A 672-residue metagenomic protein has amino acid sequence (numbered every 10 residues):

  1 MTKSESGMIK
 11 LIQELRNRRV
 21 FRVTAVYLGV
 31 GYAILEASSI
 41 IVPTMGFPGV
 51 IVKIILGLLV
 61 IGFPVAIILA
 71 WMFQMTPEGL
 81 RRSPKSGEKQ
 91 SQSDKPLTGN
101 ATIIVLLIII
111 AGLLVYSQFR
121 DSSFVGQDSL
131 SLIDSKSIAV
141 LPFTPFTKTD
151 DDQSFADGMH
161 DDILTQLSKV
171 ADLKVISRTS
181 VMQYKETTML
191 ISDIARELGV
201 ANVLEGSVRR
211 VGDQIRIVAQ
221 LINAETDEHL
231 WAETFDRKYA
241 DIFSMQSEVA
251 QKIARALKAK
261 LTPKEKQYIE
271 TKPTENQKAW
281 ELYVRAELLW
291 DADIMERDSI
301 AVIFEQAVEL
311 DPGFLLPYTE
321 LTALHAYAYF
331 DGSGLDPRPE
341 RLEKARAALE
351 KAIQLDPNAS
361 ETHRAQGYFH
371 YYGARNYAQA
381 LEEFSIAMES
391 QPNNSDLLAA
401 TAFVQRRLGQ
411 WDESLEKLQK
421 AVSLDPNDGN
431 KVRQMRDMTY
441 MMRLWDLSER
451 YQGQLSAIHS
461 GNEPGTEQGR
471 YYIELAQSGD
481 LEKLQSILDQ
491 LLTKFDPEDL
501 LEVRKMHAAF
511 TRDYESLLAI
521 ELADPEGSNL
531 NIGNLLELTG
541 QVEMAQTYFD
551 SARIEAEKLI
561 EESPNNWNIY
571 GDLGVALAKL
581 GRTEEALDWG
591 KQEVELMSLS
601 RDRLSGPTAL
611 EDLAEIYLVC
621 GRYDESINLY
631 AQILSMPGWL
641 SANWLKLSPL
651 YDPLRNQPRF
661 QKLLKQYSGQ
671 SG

Functional and structural regions predicted by a protein language model:
M1-R120: An N-terminal, helix-rich hydrophobic module
E5, P273-W280, V284, D298 (+7 more regions): Amphipathic alpha-helical repeat elements characteristic of tetratricopeptide repeat
K89-L130, T149, M159-I303: Catalytic-center loop of serine/cysteine hydrolases
V125-D157: A structural "domain/chain start" motif
L130-I133, E265-V284, D336-P337, E521-D524 (+2 more regions): TPR-adjacent "capping" and linker segments in tetratricopeptide-repeat scaffold/adaptor proteins
A279-G409, Q419, S423-N427, R433-M438 (+3 more regions): Short coil/linker segments at helix-helix boundaries
Q379, E383-M388, L398-T401, Q405-G672: Alpha-helical protein-protein interaction modules
